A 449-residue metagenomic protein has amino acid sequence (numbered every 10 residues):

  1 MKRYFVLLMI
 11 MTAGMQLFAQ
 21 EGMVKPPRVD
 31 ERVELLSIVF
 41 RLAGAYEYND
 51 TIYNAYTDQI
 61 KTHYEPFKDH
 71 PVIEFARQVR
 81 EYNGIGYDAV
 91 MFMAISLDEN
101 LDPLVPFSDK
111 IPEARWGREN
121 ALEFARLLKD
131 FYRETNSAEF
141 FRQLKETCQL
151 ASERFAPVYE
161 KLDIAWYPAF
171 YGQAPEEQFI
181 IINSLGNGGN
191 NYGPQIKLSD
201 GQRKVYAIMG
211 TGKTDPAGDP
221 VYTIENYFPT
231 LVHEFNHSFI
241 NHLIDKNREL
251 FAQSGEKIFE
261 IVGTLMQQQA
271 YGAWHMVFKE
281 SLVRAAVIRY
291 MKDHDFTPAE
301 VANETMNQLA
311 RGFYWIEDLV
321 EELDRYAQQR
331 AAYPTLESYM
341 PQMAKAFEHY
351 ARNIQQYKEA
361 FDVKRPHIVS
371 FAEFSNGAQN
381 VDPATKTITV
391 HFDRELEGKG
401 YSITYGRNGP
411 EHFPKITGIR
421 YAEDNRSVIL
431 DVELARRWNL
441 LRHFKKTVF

Functional and structural regions predicted by a protein language model:
M1-G22: Bacterial Sec-dependent N-terminal signal peptides
Q20-N100, R311-L323: N-terminal mature-domain "stem" immediately C-terminal to a signal peptide or N-terminal signal-anchor/transmembrane
K110, G193-E225: Active-site scaffold of zinc-dependent metalloenzymes
C148-K204: Auxiliary, metal-adjacent structural segments of Zn-dependent hydrolase domains
E225-K246: Active-site recognition of the HExxH zinc-binding catalytic motif
N241-Q268: Post-HEXXH active-site segment of zinc metalloproteases
V287-S370: Pan-zinc metallopeptidase signature
P383-E423, S427: Short, surface-exposed alpha-helix to beta-strand junction/turn motifs within ectodomains of secreted and cell-envelope
